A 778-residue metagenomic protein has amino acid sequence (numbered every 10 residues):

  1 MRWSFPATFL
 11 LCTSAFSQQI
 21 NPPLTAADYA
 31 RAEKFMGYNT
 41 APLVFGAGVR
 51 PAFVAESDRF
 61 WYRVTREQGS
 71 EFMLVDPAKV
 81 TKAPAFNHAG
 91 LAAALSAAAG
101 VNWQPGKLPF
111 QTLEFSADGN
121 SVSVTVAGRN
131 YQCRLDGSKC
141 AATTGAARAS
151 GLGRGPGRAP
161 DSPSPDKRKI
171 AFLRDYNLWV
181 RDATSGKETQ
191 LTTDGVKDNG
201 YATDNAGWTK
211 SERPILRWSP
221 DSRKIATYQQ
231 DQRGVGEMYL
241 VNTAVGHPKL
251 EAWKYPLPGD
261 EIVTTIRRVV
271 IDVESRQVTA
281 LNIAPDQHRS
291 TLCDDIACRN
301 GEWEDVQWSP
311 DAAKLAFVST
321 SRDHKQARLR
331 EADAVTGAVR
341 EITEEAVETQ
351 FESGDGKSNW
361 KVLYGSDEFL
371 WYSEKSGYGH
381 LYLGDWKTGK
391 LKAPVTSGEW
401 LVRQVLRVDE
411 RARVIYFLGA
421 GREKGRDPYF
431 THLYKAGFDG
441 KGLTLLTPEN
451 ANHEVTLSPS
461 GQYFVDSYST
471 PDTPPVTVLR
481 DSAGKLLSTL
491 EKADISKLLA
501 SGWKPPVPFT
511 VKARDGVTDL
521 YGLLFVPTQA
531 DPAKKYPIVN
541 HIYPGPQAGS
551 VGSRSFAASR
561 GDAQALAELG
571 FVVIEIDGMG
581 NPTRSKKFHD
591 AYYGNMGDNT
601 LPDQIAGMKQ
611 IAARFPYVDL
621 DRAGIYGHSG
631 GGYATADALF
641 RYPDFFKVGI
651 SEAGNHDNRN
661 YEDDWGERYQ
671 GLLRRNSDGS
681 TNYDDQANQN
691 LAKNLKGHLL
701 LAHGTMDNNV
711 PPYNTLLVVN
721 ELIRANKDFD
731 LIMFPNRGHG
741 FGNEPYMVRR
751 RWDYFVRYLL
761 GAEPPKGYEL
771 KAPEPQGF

Functional and structural regions predicted by a protein language model:
M1-S4: Positively charged n-region of N-terminal signal peptides that target proteins for export
P6, T13, S17-P475, L479-K485 (+4 more regions): Beta-propeller folds
E237, I283, W303-E304, A312 (+4 more regions): Serine-hydrolase catalytic core recognition
